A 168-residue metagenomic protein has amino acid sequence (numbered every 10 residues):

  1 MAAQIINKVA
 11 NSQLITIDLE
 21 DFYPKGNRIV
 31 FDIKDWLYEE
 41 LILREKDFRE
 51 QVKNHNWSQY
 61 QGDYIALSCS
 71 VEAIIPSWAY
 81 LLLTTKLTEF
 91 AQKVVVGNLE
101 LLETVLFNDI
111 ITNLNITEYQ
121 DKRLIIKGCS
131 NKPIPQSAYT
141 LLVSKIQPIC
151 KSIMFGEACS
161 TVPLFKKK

Functional and structural regions predicted by a protein language model:
M1, R44, F48, A79 (+5 more regions): General structural feature for long, well-ordered alpha-helical segments within catalytic domains of soluble enzymes
M1-I74, T84, I149-S152, G156-E157 (+1 more regions): N-terminal, charge-rich interaction modules
Y64-S70, V95-G97, R123-C129: Short glycine-rich or small-residue beta-strand-to-loop segments that form or flank ligand, phosphate, metal/Fe-S
S70-S77, C129-Q136, S160: Gly/Ser/Thr-rich loops at beta-strand to alpha-helix junctions that form or flank small-molecule/cofactor-binding
A79-E118, G156-T161: Long, charge-dense
L82-L87, A138-Q147: Short, non-transmembrane amphipathic alpha-helical segments
I116-L141: Extended, charge-rich low-complexity interaction segments
